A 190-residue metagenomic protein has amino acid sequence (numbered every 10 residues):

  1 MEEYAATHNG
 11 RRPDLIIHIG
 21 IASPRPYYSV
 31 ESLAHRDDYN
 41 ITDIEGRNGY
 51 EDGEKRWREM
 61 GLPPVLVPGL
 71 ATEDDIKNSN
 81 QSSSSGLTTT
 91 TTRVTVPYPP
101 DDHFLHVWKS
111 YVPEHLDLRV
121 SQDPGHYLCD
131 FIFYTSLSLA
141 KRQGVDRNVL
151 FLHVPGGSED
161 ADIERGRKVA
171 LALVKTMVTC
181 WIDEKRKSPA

Functional and structural regions predicted by a protein language model:
M1-H126, K141-R142, D146, P155 (+2 more regions): N-terminal catalytic or cofactor-binding beta/alpha core of small enzyme domains
F131-R142: A short, acidic, amphipathic alpha-helical segment used as a generic capping/interface helix at domain edges
N148-L150: GST superfamily/GST-like fold recognition
S158: Phosphate-binding chemistry for phosphorylated carbohydrates and sugar-nucleotides
A161: Residues that form or flank phosphate/diphosphate-binding pockets in enzymes that use nucleotide phosphates
